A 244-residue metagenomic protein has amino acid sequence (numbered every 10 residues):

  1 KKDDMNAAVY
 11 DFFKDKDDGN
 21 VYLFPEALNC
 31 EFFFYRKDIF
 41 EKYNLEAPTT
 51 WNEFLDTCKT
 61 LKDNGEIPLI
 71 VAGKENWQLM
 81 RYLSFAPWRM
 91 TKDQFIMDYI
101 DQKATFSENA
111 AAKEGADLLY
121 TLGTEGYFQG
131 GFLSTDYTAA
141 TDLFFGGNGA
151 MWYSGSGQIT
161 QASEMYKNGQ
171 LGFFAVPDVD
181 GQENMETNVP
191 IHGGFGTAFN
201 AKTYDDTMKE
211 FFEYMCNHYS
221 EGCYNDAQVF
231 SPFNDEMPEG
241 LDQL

Functional and structural regions predicted by a protein language model:
K1-A7, M90-E114, E164-M165, D178-N188: Short, solvent-exposed loop/beta-turn-alpha elements that line the ligand-binding surface or hinge of extracytoplasmic
K1-F32, L55, Y82, A111 (+1 more regions): Hinge/lid segment of periplasmic solute-binding proteins
K1-M5, D38-T49, L143, A150-M151 (+2 more regions): Extracytoplasmic "Venus flytrap"/periplasmic binding protein-like
A7, F13-K14, F174-D178, Y224-L244: Long, aromatic- and glycine/proline-rich binding clefts that accommodate carbohydrate-like moieties
G19, K42-Y43, E125, E164-Q228: Extracytoplasmic/periplasmic substrate-recognition and gating elements
W51-D56, G131-F145: Short helix-initiation/N-cap motifs at beta->coil->alpha
T60-L61, D101-F132: Glycine-centered hinge/linker elements that transmit conformational signals in sensory and ligand-binding systems
Y137, S154-I159, G193: Beta->alpha turn/N-cap motifs
